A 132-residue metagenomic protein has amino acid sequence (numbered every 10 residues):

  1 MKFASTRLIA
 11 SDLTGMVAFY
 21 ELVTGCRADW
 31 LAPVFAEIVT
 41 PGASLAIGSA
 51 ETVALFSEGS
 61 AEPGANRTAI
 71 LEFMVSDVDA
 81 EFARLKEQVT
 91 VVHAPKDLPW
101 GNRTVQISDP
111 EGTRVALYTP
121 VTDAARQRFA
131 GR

Functional and structural regions predicted by a protein language model:
M1-A4, C26-E72, F82-S108, T119-R132: Vicinal oxygen chelate
I9, E72-S76: Short hydrophobic/aromatic beta-strand micro-patches that form the beta-sheet surface supporting nucleotide- or nucleic
A10-D12, P99: Conserved beta-strand-loop-alpha-helix junction that forms the acyl-donor binding cleft
D12, D77, D109: Acidic active-site catalytic centers that drive phospho-/nucleotidyl reactions and related ester hydrolyses
G15, V78-F82: Short, conserved charged micro-motifs
G15-M16, A125: Short N-terminal binding/cap micro-motifs at the start of the first secondary-structure element
M16-E21, L85, G112: Conserved active-site tyrosine of GNAT-family acetyltransferases
T113-Y118: Structured catalytic cores of enzymes that bind and process phosphorylated ligands/cofactors
